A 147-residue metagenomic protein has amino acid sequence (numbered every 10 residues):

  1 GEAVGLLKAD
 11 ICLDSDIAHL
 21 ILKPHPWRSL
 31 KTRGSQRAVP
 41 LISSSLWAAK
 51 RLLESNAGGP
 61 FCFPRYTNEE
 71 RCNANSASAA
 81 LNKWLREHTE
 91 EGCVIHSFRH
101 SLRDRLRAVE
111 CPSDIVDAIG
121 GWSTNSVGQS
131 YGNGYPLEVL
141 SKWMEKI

Functional and structural regions predicted by a protein language model:
G1, G5-K50: Conserved tyrosine-mediated DNA breakage-rejoining catalytic core shared by Y-recombinases
G1-E2, S76, A80, S97-S123: C-terminal catalytic core of tyrosine-transesterase DNA break-rejoin enzymes
H25-P26, I42-E91: Active-site/catalytic core of tyrosine-dependent DNA strand-transfer enzymes
P26, L46, N68-E69, S113 (+1 more regions): Catalytic-site neighborhood detector that most strongly recognizes the C-terminal catalytic loop/helix of tyrosine
R33, I95-H96: Residue-level marker of regulatory loop/turn positions in helix-turn-helix DNA-binding domains and in histidine
G34-Q36, P60, G128: Short, solvent-exposed beta-strand edge segments and adjacent coil->beta transition regions
S35, S55-A57, K142, I147: Extended, non-catalytic subsegments within catalytic or DNA/protein-binding/adaptor domains
C62-F63, R103, Y131: Bulky hydrophobic/aromatic "packing anchor" residues in well-ordered structure
